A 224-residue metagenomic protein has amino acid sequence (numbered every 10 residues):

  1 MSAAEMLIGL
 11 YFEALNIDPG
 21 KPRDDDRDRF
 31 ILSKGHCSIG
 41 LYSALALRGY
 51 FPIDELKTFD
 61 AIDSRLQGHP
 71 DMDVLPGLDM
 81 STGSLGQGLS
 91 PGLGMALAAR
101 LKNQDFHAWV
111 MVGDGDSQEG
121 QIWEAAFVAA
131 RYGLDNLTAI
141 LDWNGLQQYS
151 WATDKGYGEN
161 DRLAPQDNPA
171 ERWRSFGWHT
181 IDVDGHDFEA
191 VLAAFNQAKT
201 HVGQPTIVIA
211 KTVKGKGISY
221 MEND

Functional and structural regions predicted by a protein language model:
S2-Y132: Cofactor-binding active-site loop characterized by glycine-rich and histidine/acidic residues
E5, H36-C37, N144-G145, D187 (+1 more regions): Glycine-rich beta-alpha junction loops
D28-F30, F106-V110, L137, Q204-T212: Generic beta-sheet signal
Y42-S43, D71, Q121-W123, Y149-T153 (+2 more regions): Short acidic, glycine/serine/threonine-rich loops at helix termini
L47, E124-A130, K155-G156, N196-T200 (+1 more regions): Short, solvent-exposed amphipathic alpha-helical segments in soluble enzyme and RNA/protein-processing domains
N103-F106, T153-A194: Conserved thiamine diphosphate
E119-N144, I207-I209: A short alpha/beta connector and helix-capping loop motif
H179, F188-D224: Glycine/aspartate-rich loop-and-adjacent alpha/beta segment that forms the canonical ThDP
